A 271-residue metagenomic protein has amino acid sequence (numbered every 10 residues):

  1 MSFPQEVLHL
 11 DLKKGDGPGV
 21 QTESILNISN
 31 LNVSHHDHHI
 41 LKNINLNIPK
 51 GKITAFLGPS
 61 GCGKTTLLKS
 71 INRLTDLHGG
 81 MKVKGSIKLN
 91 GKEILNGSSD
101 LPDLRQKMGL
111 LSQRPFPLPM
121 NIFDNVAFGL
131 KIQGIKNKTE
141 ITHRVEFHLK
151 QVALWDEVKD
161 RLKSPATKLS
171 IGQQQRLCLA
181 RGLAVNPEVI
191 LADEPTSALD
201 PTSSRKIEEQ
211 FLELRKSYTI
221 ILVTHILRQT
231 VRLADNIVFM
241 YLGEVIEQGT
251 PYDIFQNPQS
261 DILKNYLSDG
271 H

Functional and structural regions predicted by a protein language model:
S86-D103, K163, I254: ABC ATPase NBD Q-loop/coupling interface
K92-E93, T139-K159: Conserved ABC ATPase "signature" region
I190-D193: Catalytic Walker B motif of ABC-type/P-loop ATPase nucleotide-binding domains
S204-K216: Helical segment within the ABC ATPase nucleotide-binding domain
T230-R232: A short, surface-exposed alpha-helical micro-motif characterized by mixed small hydrophobic and charged/polar residues
Q248-G249: ABC ATPase "signature
